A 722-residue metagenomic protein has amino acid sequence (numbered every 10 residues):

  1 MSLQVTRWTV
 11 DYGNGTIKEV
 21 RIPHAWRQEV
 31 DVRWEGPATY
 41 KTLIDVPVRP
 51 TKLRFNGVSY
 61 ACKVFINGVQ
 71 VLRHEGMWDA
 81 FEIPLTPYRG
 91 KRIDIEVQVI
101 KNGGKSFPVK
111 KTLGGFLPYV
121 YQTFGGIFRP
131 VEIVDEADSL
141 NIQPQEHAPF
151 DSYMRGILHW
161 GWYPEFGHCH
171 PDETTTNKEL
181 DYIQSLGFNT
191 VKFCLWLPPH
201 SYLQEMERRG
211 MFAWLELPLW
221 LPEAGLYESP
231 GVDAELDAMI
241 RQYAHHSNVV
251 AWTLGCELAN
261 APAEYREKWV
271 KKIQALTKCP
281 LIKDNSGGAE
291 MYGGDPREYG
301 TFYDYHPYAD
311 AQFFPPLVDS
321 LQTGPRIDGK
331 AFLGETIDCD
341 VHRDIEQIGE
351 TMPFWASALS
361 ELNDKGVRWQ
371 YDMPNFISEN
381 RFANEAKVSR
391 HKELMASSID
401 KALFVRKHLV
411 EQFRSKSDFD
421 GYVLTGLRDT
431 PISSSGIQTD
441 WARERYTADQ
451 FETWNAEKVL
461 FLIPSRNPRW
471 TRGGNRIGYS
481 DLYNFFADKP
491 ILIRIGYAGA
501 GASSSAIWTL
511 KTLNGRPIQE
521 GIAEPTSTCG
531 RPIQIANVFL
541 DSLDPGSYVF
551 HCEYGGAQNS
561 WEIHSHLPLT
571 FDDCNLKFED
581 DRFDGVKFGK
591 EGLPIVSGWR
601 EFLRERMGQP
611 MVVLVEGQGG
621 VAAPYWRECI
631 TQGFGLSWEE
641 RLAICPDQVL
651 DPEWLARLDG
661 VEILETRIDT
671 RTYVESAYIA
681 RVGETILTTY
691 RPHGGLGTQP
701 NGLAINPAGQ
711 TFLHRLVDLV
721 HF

Functional and structural regions predicted by a protein language model:
M1-Q28, E96-K105, G126-F128, I133 (+3 more regions): Accessory carbohydrate-binding/adhesion or oligomerization-edge regions at the termini of glycan-active proteins
V10-G13, E35-A137, P199, R209-W214 (+1 more regions): Accessory beta-strand-rich segments of carbohydrate-active enzymes
V64-I66, A148, P490-T526, I533-A536 (+1 more regions): Beta-strand-rich binding/interaction modules
D138-I183, Q204, I563-L569: N-terminal carbohydrate-binding accessory modules
N177-K178, S185, T190-W441, P594: Substrate-binding/catalytic cleft of secreted carbohydrate-active enzymes, primarily glycoside hydrolases
V410, T425-I493: Aromatic-rich peripheral "rim/lid" segments of glycoside hydrolase catalytic domains that contact and position glycan
D572-Q632, V682, T688, G695-G697: Helical hinge/lid and interdomain linker segments adjacent to catalytic or ligand-binding clefts that mediate domain
G619-R681: An acidic, glycine-rich "communication" segment
